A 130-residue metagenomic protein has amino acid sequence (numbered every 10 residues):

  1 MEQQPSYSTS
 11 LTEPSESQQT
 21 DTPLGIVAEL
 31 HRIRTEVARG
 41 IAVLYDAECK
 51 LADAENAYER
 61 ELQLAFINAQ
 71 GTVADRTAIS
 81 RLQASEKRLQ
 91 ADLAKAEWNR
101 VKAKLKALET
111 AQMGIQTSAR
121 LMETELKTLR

Functional and structural regions predicted by a protein language model:
E2-Q4: Intrinsically disordered, low-complexity N-terminal regulatory segments enriched in Ser/Pro/Thr/Gly and acidic/Gln
S6-G40: Short, charge-rich amphipathic alpha-helices with coiled-coil/heptad character
Q18, K127-R130: Terminal, low-complexity, charged helical segments
I26, I33, G40, A47 (+5 more regions): Amphipathic coiled-coil alpha-helices
L44-R76: Extended alpha-helical coiled-coil "stalk/arm" regions that act as elongated linkers or oligomerization scaffolds
Q70-E97: Short, glycine/alanine-rich amphipathic alpha-helical segment that often forms an alpha-turn-alpha hairpin
D92-M122: Long amphipathic alpha-helical coiled-coil segments
